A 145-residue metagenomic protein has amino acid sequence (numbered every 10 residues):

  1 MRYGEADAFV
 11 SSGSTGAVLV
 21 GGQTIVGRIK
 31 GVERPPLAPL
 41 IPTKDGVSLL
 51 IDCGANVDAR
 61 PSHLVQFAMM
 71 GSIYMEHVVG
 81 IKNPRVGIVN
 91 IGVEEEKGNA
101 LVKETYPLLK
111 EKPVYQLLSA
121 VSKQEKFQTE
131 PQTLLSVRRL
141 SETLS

Functional and structural regions predicted by a protein language model:
M1-P35: N-terminal glycine-rich phosphate/adenylate-binding segment common to multiple enzyme folds
A8-S12, I51, Q116-A120, S136-V137: General beta-strand structural signal in soluble alpha/beta enzymes
S14-A17, E94, L140-T143: Short glycine-rich anion-binding loops that position phosphate/pyrophosphate groups of nucleotides and phosphorylated
V20, N99, S145: Glycine/threonine-rich flexible loop motifs
P36-S48, H77-I81: Mobile beta-alpha loop/short-helix "lid" or hinge segments that flank ligand
A38-P42, L134-E142: Short beta-strand elements
I41-S62: A structural-propensity feature for long, helix-poor, extended segments
D58-Q124, Q128-L134: Glycine-rich phosphate/diphosphate-binding loop of Rossmann-like nucleotide-binding domains
